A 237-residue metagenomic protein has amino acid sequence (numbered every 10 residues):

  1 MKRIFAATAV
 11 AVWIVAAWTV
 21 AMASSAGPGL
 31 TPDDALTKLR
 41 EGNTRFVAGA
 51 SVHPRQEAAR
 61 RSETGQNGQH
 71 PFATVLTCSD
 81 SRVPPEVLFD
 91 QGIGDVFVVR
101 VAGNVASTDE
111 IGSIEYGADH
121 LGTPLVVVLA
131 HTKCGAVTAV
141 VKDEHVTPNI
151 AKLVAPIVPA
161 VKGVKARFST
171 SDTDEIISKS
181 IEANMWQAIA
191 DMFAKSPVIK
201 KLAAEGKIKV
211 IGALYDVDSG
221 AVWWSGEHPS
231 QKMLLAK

Functional and structural regions predicted by a protein language model:
M1-I4: Positively charged n-region of N-terminal signal peptides that target proteins for export
T8-A21: Bacterial N-terminal signal peptides
M22-G68, I93-G94, G103-L121, T138-K237: Divalent-metal-activated hydrolytic enzyme cores
R60-A73, C78-V83: Glycine-rich, flexible N-terminal cofactor/catalytic loop recognition
T77-R82, A102-V105, H131-T132: Short glycine-enriched loops at secondary-structure junctions
E86: Portal/gating segments that form or line small-molecule/metal binding sites
D90-V98: Short helix-loop-beta junction
V128: Conserved functional hotspot residues or short segments at active or partner-binding sites across diverse domains
